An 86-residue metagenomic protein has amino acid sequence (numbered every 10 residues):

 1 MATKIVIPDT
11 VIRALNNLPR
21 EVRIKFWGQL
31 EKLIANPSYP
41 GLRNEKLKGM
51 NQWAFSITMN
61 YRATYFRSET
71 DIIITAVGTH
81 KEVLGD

Functional and structural regions predicted by a protein language model:
M1-R13, N17-I24, L42, A54-R62 (+1 more regions): Enriched for short, Lys/Arg-rich terminal
R23, W27-E31: Short, well-structured alpha-helical segments
E31-S56: A short, surface-exposed loop/turn module that caps and links secondary-structure elements
